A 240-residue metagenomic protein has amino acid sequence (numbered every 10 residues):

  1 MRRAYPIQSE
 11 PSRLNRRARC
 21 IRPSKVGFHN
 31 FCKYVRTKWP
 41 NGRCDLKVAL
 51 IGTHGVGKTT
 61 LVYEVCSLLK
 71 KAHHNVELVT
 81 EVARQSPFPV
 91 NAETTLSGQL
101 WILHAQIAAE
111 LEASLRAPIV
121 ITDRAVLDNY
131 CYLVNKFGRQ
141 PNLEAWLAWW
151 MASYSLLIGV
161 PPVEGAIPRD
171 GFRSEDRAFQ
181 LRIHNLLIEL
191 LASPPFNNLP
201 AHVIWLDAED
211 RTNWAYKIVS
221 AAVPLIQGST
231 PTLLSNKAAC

Functional and structural regions predicted by a protein language model:
L50: Hydrophobic anchor at the beta1->P-loop junction of P-loop NTPases
G55: Walker A (P-loop) phosphate-binding loop of P-loop NTPases
K58: Conserved lysine of the Walker
L61: Hydrophobic positions on the alpha1 helix immediately C-terminal to the Walker A/P-loop
S67-A105: Conserved substrate/cofactor phosphate-moiety recognition/catalytic segment in nucleotide-dependent phosphotransferases
N91-V126: Conserved nucleotide-sensing/catalytic segment adjacent to the nucleotide-binding pocket in NTP-handling enzymes
F137-P195, L199-N213, K217, T230-N236: A glycine- and Lys/Arg-enriched "phosphate-lid" helix/loop adjacent to the NTP-binding pocket of small-molecule kinases
